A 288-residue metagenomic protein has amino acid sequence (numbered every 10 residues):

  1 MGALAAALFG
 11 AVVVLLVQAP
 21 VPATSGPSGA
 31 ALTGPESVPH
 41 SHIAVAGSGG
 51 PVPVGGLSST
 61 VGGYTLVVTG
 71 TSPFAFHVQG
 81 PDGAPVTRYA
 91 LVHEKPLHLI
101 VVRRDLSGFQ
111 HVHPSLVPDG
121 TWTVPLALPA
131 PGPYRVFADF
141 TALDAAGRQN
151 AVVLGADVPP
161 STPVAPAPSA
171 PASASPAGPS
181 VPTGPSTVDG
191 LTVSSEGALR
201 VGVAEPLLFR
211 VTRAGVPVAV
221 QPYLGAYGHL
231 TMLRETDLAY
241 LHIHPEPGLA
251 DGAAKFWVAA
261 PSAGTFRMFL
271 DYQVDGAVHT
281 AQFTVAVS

Functional and structural regions predicted by a protein language model:
M1-A5: N-terminal export and membrane-targeting signals
A11-T69, T141-V201, E205-T212, V216-Y227 (+4 more regions): Extracytoplasmic/periplasmic copper-protein system
T71, P131-P133, A204, A263-T265: Extracellular Ig-like/FN3 beta-sandwich strand-entry sites
V78-Y89, T212-V220: Short amphipathic, basic-aromatic surface patches that mediate peripheral association with negatively charged
G108, V117-T123, L249-K255: Aromatic sugar-binding surface patches on proteins that engage polysaccharides or sugar-phosphate polymers
L116, T123-A130, A260-S262, Y272: Residue-level recognition of secondary-structure-to-loop junctions
T121-T141: Ligand-binding face of N-terminal immunoglobulin V-set domains in extracellular IgSF glycoproteins
